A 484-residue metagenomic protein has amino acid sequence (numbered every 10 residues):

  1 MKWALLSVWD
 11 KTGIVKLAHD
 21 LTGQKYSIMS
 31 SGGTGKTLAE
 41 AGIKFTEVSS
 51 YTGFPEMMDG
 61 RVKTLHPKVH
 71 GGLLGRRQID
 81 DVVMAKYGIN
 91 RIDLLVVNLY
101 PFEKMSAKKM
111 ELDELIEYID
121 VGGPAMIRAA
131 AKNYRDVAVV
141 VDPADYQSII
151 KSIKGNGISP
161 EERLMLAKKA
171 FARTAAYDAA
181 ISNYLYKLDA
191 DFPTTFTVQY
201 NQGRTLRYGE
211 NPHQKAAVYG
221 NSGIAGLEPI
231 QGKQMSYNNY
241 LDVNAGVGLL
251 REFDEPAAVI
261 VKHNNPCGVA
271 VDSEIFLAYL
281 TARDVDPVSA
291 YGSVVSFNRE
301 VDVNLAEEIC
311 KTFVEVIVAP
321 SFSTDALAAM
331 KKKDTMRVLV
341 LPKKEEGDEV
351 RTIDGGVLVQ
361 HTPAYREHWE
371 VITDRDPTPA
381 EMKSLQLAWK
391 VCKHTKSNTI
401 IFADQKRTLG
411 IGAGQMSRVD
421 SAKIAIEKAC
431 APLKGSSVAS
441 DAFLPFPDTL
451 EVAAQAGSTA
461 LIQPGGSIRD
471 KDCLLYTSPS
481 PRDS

Functional and structural regions predicted by a protein language model:
M1-I28, T34-Y51: N-terminal glycine-/serine-/threonine-rich phosphate-binding loop
G33-F102, S106: Glycine-rich nucleotide/cofactor/substrate-binding loop typically near the N-terminus or early in the first domain
A144-S152, N156-A329, K333-T362, E381-A388 (+1 more regions): Active-site loops and adjacent core secondary-structure elements that bind or stabilize anionic groups
A270-D286, L409-F446: Glycine- and Gly-Pro-enriched alpha-helical subdomains that act as flexible, kink-prone "lid/hinge" or packing modules
V371-I411: Internal active-site segments that recognize and position negatively charged phosphoryl groups and nucleotide moieties
I400-I401, T408-D420, S437, A442-P445 (+2 more regions): Conserved structured catalytic cores and adjacent interaction surfaces of nucleotide-binding/hydrolyzing enzymes
Y476-D483: Conserved small/polar residues in nucleotide/adenosyl-binding loops
